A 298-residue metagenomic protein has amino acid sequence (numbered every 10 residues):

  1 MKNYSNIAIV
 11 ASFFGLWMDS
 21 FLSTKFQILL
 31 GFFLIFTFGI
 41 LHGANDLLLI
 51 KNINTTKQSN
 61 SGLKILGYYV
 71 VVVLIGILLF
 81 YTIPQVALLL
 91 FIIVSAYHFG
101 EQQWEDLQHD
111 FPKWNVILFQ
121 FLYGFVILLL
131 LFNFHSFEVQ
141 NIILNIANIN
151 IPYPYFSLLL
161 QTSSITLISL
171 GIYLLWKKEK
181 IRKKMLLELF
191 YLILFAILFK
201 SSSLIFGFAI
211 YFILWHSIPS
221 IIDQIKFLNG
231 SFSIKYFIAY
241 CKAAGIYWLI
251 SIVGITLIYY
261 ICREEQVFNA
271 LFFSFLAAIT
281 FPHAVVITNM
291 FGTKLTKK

Functional and structural regions predicted by a protein language model:
M1-V10, S61: N-terminal membrane topogenic signal
G15-I28, I261-E265: Short, hydrophobic transmembrane alpha-helix segments
F26-I28, A44-S59, P84-Q85, A147 (+2 more regions): Short juxtamembrane and helix-loop transition motifs at transmembrane-helix boundaries in membrane proteins
L34-G43, I92-W104, I213-Q224, L276-P282: Alpha-helical transmembrane segments and their membrane-interface exit regions
G43-I53, Y97-D110, S169-I181, Q224-N229 (+1 more regions): C-terminal ends of transmembrane helices
G62-V70, V116-L131, E188-F199, K242-I246: Small-residue-rich segments of transmembrane alpha-helices in multi-pass membrane proteins, especially helix faces
W114-K177: Long hydrophobic alpha-helical segments that form multi-pass transmembrane helix bundles in integral membrane proteins
K183-S220: Membrane-water interface signatures at transmembrane helix termini and the short loops that connect adjacent helices
